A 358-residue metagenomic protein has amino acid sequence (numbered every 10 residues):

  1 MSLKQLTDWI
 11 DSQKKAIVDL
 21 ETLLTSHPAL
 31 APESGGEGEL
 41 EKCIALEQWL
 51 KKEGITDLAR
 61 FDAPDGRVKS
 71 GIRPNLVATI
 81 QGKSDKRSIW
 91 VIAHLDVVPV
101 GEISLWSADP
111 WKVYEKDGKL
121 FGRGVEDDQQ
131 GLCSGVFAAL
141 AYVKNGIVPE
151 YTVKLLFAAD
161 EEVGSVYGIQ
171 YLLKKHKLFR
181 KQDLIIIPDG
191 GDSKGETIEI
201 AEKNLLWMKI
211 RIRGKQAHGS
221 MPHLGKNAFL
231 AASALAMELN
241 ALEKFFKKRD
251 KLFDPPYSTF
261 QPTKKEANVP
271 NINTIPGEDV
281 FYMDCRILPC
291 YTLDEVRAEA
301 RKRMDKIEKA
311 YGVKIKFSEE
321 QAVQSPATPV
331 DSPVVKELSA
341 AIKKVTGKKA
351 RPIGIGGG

Functional and structural regions predicted by a protein language model:
S2-R123, K144-P149: Acidic/His- and Gly-rich active-site-bordering loop/insert found across diverse amide/peptide-bond hydrolases
W9, A16-L23, A45, W49-E53 (+5 more regions): Generic non-transmembrane alpha-helical segments
Q48, K52, L58-A59, S84 (+7 more regions): An extended, acidic, His-containing surface patch that forms the Zn2+-binding/catalytic region of metallohydrolases
V100-E115, I186, I200-R211: Acidic-glycine-rich active-site phosphate/pyrophosphate-binding loop
K116-D127, G347-I353: Short pre-catalytic strand/loop immediately N-terminal to key active-site residues, enriched for Gly-Thr
D128-A201: Acidic/histidine-rich catalytic neighborhood of metal-dependent amide-processing enzymes
G168-K174, G191-A241, K265-D284: ATP-dependent small-molecule kinase catalytic core of the GHMP/sugar-kinase superfamily and closely related
G219-E266, T274, P289-I315: Acidic-enriched catalytic cores of C-N bond-cleaving enzymes acting on peptides and small amides
